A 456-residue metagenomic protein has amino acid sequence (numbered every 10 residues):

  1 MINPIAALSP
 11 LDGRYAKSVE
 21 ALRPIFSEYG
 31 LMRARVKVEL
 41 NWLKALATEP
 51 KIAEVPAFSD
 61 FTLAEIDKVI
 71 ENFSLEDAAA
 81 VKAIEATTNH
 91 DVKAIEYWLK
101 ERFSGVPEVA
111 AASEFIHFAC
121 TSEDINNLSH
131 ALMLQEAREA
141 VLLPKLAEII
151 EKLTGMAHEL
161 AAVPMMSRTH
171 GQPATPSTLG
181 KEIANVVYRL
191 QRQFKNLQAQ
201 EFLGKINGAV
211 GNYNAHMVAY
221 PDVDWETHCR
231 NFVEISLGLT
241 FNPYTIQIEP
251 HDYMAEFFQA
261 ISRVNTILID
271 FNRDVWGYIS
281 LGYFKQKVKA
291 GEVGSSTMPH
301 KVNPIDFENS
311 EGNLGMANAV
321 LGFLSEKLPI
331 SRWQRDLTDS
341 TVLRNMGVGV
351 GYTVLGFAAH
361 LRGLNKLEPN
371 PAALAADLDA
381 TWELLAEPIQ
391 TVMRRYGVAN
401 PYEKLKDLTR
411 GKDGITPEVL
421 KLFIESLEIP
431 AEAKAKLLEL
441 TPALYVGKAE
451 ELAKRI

Functional and structural regions predicted by a protein language model:
M1-H216, Y220-N231, G294, F307-N309 (+6 more regions): A helix-coil-helix interface module used to build multimeric assemblies and to scaffold catalytic/cofactor sites
N41-L46, W98, R102, A137 (+17 more regions): Generic, well-ordered alpha-helical scaffold segments in large soluble proteins
Q135-L143, A147-I150, T154, A184-V187 (+8 more regions): Short amphipathic alpha-helical segments with heptad-repeat character
H158-G180, K285-K301, R332-T341, N365-A380: Glycine-rich cofactor-pocket loops
Q193, I246-R332: Glycine-rich anion/phosphate-binding loop at the beta-strand->alpha-helix junction
V223-Q247, H251: Active-site-adjacent "gating/activation" loops or surface patches in catalytic cores
T240-I261, D336, S340, L420-F423: Amphipathic, heptad-repeat alpha-helical segments used for oligomerization and assembly
N309, N313-N400, K404: Long, amphipathic alpha-helical stalk/connector segments used for oligomerization, subunit docking, or mechanical
